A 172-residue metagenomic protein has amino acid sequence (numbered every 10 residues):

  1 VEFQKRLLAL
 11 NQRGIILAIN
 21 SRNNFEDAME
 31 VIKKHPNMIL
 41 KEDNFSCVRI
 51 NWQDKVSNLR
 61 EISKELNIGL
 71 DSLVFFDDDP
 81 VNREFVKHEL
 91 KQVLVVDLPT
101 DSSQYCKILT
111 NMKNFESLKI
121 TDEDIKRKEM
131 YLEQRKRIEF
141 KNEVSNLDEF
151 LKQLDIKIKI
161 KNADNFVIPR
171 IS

Functional and structural regions predicted by a protein language model:
E2-P36, R49-I50, I158-N162, F166-R170: Substrate-recognition element of Asp-dependent hydrolases with the DxDx(T/V) motif
R22-M29, V56-N58, P80-E84, S103: Flexible loop/turn segments at secondary-structure boundaries
K33-M38, E65-L66, H88-L94, M112-K113: Short secondary-structure boundary/capping segments
M38-K41, R49-S57, S63-L66: Active-site phosphate-binding/coordination module
N44-S46, V93-T100: Short hydrophobic/aromatic-enriched beta-strand-loop microsegments
L59-P80, V86: Conserved Lys-Pro-Asp/Glu-containing loop-to-beta segment of HAD-superfamily phosphomonoesterases, centered on
S102-D124: Terminal amphipathic helices with adjacent charged low-complexity linkers/tails
E139-D164: Conserved N-terminal entry element of GNAT/NAT acetyltransferase domains
